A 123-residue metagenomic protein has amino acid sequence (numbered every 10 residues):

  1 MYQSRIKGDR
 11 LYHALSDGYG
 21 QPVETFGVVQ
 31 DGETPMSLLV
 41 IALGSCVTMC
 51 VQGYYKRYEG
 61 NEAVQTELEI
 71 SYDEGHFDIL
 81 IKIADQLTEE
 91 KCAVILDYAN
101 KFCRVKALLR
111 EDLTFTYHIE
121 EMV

Functional and structural regions predicted by a protein language model:
M1-I41, Q52-V123: Extended beta-strand/beta-hairpin segments
C46-V47: Alpha-helical metal-binding/catalytic segments enriched in His/Glu/Asp
